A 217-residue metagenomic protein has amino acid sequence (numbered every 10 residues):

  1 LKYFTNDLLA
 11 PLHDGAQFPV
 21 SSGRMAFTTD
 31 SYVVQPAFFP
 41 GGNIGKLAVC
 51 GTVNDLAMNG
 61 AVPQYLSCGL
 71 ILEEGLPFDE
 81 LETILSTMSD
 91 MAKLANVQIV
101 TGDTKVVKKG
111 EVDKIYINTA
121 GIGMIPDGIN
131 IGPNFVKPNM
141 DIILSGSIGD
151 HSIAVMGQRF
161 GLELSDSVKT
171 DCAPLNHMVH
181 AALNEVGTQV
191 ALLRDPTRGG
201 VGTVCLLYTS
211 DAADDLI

Functional and structural regions predicted by a protein language model:
L1-S210, I217: Helix-biased detector of long, well-ordered alpha-helical tracts
